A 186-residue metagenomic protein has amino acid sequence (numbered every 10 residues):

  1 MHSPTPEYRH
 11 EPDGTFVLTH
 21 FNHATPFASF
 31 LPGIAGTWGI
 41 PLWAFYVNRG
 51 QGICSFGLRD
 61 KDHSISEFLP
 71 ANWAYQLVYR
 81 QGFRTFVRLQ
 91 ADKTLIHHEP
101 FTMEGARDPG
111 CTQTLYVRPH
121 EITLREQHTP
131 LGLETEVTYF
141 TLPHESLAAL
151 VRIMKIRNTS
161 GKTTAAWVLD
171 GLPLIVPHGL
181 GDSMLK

Functional and structural regions predicted by a protein language model:
M1-K186: Anionic coordination/interaction segments
